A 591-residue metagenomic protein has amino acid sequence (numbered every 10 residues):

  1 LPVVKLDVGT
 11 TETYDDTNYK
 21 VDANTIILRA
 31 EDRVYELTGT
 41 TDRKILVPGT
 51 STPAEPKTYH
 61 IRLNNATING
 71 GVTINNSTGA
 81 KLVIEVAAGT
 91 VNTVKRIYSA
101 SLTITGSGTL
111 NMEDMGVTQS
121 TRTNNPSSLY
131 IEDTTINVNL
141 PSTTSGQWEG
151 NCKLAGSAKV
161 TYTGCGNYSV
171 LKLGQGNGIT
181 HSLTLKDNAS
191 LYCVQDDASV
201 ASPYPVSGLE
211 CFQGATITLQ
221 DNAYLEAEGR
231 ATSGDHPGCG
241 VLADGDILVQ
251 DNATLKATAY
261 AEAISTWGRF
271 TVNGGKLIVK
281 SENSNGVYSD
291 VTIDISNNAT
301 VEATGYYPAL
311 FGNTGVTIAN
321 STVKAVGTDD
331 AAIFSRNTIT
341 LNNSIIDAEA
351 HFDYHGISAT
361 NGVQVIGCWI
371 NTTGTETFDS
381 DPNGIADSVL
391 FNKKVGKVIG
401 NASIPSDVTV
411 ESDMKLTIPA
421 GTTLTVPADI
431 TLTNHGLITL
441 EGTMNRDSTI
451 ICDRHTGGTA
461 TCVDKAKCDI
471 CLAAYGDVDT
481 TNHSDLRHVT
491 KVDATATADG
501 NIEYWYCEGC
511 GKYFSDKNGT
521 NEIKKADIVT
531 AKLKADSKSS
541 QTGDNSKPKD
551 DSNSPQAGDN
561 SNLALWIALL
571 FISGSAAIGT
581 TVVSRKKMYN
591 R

Functional and structural regions predicted by a protein language model:
L1-D453: A composition-driven surface/loop motif
L1-V3, T449-I451, K538, T542 (+1 more regions): Short, polar/proline-rich extracytoplasmic segments that appear immediately after membrane translocation
C452-S540, D544: Extracellular modular ligand-binding repeats in secreted and cell-surface proteins
K547-W566: Extracellular Ser/Thr-rich, low-complexity/disordered mucin-like segments
W566-S573: Single-pass type I membrane protein transmembrane segment
S573-R591: C-terminal membrane-anchoring or membrane-association module
